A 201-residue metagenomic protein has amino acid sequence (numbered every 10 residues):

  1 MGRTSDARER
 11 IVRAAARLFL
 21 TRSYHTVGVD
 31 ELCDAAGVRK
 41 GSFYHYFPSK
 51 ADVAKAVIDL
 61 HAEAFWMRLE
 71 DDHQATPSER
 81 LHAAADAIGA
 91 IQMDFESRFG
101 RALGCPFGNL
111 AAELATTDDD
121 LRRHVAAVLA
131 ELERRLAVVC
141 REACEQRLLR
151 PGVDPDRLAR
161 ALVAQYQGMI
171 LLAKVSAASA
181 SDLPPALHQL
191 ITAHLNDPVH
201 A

Functional and structural regions predicted by a protein language model:
M1-D6, V199-A201: N-terminal intrinsically disordered/low-complexity leader segments
R10, L18-A56, L60: Helix-turn-helix
A56, E70-G104, P155-L162: Hydrophobic alpha-helical connector segments
L60, A64, R68, D120-E131 (+1 more regions): Short, solvent-exposed amphipathic helices
A83-D94, A130-Q146, D156, A161 (+2 more regions): C-terminal peripheral helix-coil segments that are non-catalytic and often amphipathic
F95-R123: Amphipathic alpha-helical segments used for helix-helix packing
R101, D119-A127, L162, Y166-M169: An extended, acidic
